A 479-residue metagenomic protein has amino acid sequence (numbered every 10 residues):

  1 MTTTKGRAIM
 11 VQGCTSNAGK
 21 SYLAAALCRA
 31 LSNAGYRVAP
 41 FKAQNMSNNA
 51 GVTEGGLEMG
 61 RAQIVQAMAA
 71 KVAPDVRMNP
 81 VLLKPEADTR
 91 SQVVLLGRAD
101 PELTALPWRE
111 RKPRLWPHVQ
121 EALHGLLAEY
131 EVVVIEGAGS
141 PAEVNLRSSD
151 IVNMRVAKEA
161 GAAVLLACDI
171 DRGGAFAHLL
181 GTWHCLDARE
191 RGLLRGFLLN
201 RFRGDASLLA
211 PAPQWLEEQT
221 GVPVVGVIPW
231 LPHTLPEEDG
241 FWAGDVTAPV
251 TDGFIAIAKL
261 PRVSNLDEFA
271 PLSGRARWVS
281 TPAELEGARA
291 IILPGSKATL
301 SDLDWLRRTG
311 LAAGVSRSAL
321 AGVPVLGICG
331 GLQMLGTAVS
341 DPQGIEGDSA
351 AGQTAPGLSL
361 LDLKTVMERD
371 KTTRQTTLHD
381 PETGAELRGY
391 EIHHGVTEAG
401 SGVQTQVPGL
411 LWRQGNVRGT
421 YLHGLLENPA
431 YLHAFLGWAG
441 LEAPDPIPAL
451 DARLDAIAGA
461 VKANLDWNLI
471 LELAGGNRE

Functional and structural regions predicted by a protein language model:
T2-A319, P324, R369, H379-E479: Flexible phosphate-sensing "switch/lid" loops adjacent to ATP/NTP-binding sites across phosphate-transfer
G327, G331: Gly/Ala-rich beta-loop-alpha elbow adjacent to hydrolase catalytic centers
G336-G389, H394: A conserved active-site-flanking secondary-structure segment within enzyme catalytic domains
